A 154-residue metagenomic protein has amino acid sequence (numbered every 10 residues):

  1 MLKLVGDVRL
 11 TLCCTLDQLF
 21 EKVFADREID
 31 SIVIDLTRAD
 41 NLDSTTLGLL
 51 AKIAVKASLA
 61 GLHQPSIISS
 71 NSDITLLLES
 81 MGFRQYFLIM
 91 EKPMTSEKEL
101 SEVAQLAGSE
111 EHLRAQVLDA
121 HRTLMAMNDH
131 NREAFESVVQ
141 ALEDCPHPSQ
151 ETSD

Functional and structural regions predicted by a protein language model:
M1-R38, V55-D154: STAS-like cytosolic regulatory interaction modules
N41: Residues immediately C-terminal
S44-G48: Phosphopantetheine-attachment site and its flanking helix in carrier
L50-A54: Histidine-anchored nucleotide/phosphate-binding helix
